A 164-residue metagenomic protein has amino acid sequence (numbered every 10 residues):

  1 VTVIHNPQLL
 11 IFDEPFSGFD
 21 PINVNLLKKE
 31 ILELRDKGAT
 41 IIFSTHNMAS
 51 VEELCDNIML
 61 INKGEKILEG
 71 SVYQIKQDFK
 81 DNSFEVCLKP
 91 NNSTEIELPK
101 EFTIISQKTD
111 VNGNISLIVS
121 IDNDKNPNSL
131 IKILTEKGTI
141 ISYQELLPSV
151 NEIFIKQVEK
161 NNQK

Functional and structural regions predicted by a protein language model:
N6: Conserved catalytic motifs of ABC-family nucleotide-binding domains
L10-E14: Catalytic Walker B motif of ABC-type/P-loop ATPase nucleotide-binding domains
S17-F19, S50: ABC ATPase nucleotide-binding domain "signature" loop
P21-N23: Helix N-cap at the start of a conserved alpha-helix in ABC-type nucleotide-binding domains
K28, K76, N151-I155: Conserved protein kinase catalytic domain
K29-S120: ABC transporter nucleotide-binding domain
D122-K164: C-terminal coupling/interaction segments
